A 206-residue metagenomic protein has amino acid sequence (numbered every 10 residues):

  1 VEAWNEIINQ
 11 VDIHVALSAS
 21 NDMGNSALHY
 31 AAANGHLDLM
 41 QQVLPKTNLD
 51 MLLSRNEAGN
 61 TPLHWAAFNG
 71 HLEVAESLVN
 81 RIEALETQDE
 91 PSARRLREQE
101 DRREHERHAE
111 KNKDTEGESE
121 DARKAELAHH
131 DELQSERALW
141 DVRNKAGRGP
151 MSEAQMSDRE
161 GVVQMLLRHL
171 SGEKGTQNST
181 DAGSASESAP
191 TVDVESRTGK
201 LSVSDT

Functional and structural regions predicted by a protein language model:
V1-N34, D38: Extreme N-terminal segments of fungal proteins
A3, D38-L39, E73-V74, G161-V162: Conserved ankyrin/ankyrin-like repeat signature
N5-V15, Q41-D50, S77-L85, A125-A138 (+1 more regions): Ankyrin repeat domain, specifically the short helix-to-loop turn at the C-terminus of the second helix of each repeat
S20-N21, R55-N56, D89, R143-N144: Ankyrin repeat boundary/linker residues
R81, T87-E132, K145-T206: Ankyrin-repeat-protein effector appendages
